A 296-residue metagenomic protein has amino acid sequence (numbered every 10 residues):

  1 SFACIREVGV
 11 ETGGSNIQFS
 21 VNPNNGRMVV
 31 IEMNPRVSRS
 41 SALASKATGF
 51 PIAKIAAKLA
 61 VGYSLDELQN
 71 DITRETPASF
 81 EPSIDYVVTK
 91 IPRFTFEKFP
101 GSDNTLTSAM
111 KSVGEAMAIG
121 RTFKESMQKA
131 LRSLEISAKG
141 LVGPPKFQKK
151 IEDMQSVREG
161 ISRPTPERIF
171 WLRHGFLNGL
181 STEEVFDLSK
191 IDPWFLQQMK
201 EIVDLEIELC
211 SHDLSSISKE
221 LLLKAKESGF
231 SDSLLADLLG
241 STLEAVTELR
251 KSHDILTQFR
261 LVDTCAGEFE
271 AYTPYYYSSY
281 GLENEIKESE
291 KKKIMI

Functional and structural regions predicted by a protein language model:
S1-G229, H253, T257, E288 (+1 more regions): ATP-dependent carboxylate activation and anion-phosphoryl transfer catalytic cores that bind Mg-ATP to form
L188-Q197, D237-L249: Short, basic interhelical loop/turn and adjoining N-cap of the next helix at nucleic-acid- or acidic-partner-contacting
D213-L214, L235, D263: Short alpha-helix boundary/capping motifs
K224-S228, L234-S241: Extended, domain-scale alpha-helical bundle/helix-rich regions
T247-I296: Non-catalytic terminal/interface segments that mediate subunit docking, oligomerization, and allosteric communication
